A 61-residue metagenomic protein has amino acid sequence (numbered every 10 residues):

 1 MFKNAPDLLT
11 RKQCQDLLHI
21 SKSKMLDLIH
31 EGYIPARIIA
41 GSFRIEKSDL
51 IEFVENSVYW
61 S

Functional and structural regions predicted by a protein language model:
M1-S23: Polyanion-binding surface elements
P6, P35-R37, K47-L50: Secondary-structure boundary/capping motif
L17-R44: Major-groove DNA-recognition helix of helix-turn-helix-type DNA-binding domains
L50-S61: A short, Lys/Arg-enriched interface patch at domain edges and termini
